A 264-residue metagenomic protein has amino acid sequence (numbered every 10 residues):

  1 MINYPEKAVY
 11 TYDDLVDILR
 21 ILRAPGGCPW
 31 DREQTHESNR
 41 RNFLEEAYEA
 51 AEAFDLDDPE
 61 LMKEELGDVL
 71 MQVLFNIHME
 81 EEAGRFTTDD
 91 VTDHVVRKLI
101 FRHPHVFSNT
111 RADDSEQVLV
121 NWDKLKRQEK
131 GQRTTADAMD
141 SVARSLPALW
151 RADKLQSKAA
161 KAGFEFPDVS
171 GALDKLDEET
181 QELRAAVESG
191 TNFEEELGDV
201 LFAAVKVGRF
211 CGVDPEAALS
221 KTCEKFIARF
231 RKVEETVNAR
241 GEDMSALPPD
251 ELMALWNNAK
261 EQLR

Functional and structural regions predicted by a protein language model:
M1-E65, M71-L197, L201-R264: Flexible "arm" and connector segments at domain edges
